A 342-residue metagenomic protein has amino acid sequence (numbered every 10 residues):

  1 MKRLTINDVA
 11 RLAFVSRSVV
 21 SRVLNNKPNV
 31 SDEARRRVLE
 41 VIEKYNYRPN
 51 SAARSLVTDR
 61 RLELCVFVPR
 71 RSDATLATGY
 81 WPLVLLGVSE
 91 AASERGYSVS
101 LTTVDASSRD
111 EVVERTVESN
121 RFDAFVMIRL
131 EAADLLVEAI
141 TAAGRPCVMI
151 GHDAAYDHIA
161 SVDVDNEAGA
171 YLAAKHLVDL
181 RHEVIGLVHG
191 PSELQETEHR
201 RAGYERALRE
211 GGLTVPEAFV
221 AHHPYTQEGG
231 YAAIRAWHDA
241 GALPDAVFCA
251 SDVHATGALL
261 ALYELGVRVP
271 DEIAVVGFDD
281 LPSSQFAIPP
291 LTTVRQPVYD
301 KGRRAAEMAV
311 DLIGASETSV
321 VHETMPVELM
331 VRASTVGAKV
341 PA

Functional and structural regions predicted by a protein language model:
M1, E63-K175, D179, W237-D239: Alpha-helical recognition/docking segments in bacterial nutrient-uptake and carbohydrate-utilization systems
M1-L62, K339-A342: N-terminal helix-turn-helix DNA-binding module of bacterial transcription factors
V19, T58-A74, H176, V184-P191: Short beta-strand segments enriched in small/hydrophobic residues
K44-N50, A106-D110, L259: Short gly/ser/thr-rich secondary-structure transition/capping motifs
R70-L83, L101-D110, V162-L172, V188-R235 (+4 more regions): Hinge/beta->alpha junction and helix N-cap segments in small-molecule ligand-binding domains
F122-I128, G186-V188, V220, G241-S251 (+1 more regions): Periplasmic-binding protein-like
A233-A236, A240-A342: Flexible loop/turn connectors
